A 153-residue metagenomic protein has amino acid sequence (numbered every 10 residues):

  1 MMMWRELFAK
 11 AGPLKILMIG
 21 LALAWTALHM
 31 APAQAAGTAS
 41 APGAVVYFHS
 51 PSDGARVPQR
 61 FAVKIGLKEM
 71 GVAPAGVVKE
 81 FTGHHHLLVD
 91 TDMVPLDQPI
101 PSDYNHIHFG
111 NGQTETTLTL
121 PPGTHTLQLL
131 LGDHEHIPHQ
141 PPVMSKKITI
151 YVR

Functional and structural regions predicted by a protein language model:
P13-H29: Bacterial N-terminal signal peptides
A36-P58: Short, compositionally biased P/S/T/A/G/V-rich stretches that sit at domain boundaries
Q59, G83, P121-G123: A glycine-anchored, Pro-Gly-centered beta-turn/N-cap motif
G66-V77: Short amphipathic, basic-aromatic surface patches that mediate peripheral association with negatively charged
P101-T124, L130-D133: Short, solvent-exposed, Trp/other aromatic-anchored flexible loops in extracytoplasmic proteins
D133-Q140: Short acidic/polar inter-strand loop motif in beta-rich domains
P141-R153: Short beta-strand elements
